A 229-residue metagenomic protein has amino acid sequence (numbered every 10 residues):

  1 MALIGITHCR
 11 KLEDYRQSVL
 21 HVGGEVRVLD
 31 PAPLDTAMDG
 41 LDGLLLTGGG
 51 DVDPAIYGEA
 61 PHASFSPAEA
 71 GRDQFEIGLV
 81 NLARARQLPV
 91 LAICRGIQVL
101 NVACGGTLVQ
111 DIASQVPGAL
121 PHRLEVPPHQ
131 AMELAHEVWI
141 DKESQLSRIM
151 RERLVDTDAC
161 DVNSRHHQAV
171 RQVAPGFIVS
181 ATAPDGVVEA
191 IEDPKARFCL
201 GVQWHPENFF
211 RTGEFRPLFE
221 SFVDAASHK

Functional and structural regions predicted by a protein language model:
M1-L91, N101-V109, A113-D161, H167 (+4 more regions): N-terminal beta1-alpha1 cap of cysteine-dependent amidohydrolase-like domains
C94: Conserved G/P- and acidic residue-centered "switch" motifs that form tight phosphate/ATP-binding loops in soluble
I97: The feature captures the ABC ATPase H-loop/switch
L200-V202: Residue-level marker for buried hydrophobic side chains located in beta-strands that build the well-ordered beta-sheet
